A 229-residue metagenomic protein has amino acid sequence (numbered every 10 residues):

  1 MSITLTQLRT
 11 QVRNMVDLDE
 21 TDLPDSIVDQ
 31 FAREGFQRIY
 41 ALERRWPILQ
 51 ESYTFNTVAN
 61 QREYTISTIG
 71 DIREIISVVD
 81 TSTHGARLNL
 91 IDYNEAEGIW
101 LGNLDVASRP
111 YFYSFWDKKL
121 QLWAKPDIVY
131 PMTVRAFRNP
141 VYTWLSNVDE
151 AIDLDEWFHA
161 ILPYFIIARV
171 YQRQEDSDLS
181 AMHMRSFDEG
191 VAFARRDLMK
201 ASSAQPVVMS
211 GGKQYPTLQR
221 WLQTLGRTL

Functional and structural regions predicted by a protein language model:
M1-L229: Glycine-enriched, solvent-exposed interface loops adjoining structured elements
